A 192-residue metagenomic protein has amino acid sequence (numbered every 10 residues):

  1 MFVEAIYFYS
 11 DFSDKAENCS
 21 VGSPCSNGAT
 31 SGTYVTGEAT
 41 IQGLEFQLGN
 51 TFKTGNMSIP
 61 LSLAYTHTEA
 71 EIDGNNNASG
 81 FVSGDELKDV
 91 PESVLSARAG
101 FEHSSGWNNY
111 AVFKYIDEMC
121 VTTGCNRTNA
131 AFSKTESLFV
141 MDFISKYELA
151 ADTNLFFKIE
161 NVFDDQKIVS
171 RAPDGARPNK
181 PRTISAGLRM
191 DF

Functional and structural regions predicted by a protein language model:
M1, T54-S58, E92-V94, S104-G106 (+4 more regions): Strand-connecting loop/turn motifs
E4-F12, G28-T123: Gram-negative outer-membrane beta-barrel transporters
I6, T128-T135, M141-K146, T153: Short, glycine/charged-rich beta-strand-loop motifs at protein surfaces that mediate ligand recognition and catalysis
K15-S23, T68-F81, V121-A130, K167-P173: Outer-membrane beta-barrel translocator domains and adjoining extracellular loop/strand segments of Gram-negative
V35-G37, F132-K134, G175-R177: Outer-membrane beta-barrel proteins
Q42-F46, S93-A97, F139-F143, A172 (+1 more regions): Hydrophobic, lipid-facing positions within transmembrane beta-strands of outer-membrane proteins
Y115-G124, F143-F192: C-terminal beta-signal and adjacent terminal beta-strands/loops of Gram-negative outer-membrane beta-barrel proteins
